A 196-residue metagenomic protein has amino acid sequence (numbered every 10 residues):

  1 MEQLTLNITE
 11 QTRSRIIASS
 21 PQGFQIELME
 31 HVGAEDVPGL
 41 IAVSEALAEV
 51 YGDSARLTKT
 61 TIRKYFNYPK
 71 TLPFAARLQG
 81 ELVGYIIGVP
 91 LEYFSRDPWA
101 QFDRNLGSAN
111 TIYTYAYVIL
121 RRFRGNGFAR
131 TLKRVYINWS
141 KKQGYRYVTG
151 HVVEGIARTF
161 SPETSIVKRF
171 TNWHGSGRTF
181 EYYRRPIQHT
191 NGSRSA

Functional and structural regions predicted by a protein language model:
Q11-T61, P73-V83: Short amphipathic alpha-helix that is part of the acyltransferase structural core
T61-R63, W99-N105, K168-T171: Short, P/G- and charge-enriched loop/turn segments at secondary-structure junctions
K64-P69: Short loop/turn motifs at secondary-structure junctions and domain boundaries
I86-A116: Conserved acyl-donor/pantetheine-binding loop and adjacent beta-alpha core of acyl/acetyltransferases and related
Y115-I119, G125-N138: Conserved acetyl-CoA-binding loop-helix of GNAT-fold acetyltransferases
S140-E154: Conserved GNAT acetyl-CoA-binding A-motif
H151-V153, T164-Y182: Conserved catalytic-core motifs of GNAT/GCN5-like acyltransferases
